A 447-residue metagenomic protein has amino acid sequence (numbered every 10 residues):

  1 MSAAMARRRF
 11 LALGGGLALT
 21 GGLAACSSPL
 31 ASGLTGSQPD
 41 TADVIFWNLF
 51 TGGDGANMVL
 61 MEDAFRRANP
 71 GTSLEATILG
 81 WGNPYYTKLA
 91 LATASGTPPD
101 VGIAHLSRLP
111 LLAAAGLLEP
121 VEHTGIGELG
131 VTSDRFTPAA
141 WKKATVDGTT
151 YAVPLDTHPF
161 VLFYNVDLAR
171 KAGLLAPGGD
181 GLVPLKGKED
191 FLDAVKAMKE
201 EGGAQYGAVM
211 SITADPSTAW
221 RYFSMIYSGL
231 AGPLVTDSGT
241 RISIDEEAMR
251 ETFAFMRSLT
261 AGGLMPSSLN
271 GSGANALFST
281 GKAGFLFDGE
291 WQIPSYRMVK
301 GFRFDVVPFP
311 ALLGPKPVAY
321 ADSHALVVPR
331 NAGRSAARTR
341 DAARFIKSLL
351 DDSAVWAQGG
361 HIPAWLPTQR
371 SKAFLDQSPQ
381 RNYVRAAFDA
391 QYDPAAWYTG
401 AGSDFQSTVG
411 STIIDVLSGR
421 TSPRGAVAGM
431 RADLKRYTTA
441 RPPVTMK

Functional and structural regions predicted by a protein language model:
S2-L111, E128, T132-S133, L313 (+3 more regions): Conserved N-terminal structural module of periplasmic/extracytoplasmic solute-binding proteins
D63, R67-A68, S73-E75, A172 (+4 more regions): Extracytoplasmic/periplasmic substrate-recognition and gating elements
R67, A144-T218, G232-S268, R334 (+1 more regions): Helix-loop-helix "hinge/cap" segment bordering the ligand-binding cleft or interdomain interface
L79-K88, S107, K186-D190, S267-S279: Short helix-initiation/N-cap motifs at beta->coil->alpha
L106-V161, T218-A219, D305-V307, M446-K447: Hinge/lid segment of periplasmic solute-binding proteins
E119-F136, G178-P184, A208-T213, L230-E251 (+4 more regions): Short, solvent-exposed loop/beta-turn-alpha elements that line the ligand-binding surface or hinge of extracytoplasmic
A139, V307-F309, Q358-S411, D415 (+1 more regions): Long, aromatic- and glycine/proline-rich binding clefts that accommodate carbohydrate-like moieties
A194, E200, I244-F302, R344-S348 (+1 more regions): Ligand-binding pocket segment of bilobal, Venus flytrap-like solute-binding proteins
